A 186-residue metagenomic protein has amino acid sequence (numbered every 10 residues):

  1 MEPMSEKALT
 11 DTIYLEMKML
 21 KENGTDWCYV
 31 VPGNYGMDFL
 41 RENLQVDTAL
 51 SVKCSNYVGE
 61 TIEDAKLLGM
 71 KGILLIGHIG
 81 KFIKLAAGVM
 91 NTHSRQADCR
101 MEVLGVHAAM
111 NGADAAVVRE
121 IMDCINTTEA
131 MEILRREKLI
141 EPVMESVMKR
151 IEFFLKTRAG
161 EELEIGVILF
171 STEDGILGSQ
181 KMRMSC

Functional and structural regions predicted by a protein language model:
M1-K71, K81-F82, A86-C186: N-terminal loops that bind phosphate or other acidic moieties and the adjacent beta-alpha structural core
H78: Glycine- and acidic-rich phosphate- and metal-coordinating loops
